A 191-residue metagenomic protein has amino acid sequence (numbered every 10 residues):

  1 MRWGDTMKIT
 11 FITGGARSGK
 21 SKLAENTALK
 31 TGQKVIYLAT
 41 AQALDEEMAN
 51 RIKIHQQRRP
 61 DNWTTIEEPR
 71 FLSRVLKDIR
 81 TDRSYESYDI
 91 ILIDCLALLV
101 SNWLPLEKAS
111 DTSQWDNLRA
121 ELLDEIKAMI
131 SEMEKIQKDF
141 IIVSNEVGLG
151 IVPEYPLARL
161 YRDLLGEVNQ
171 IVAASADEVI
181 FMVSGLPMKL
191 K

Functional and structural regions predicted by a protein language model:
M1-T6: Short, Lys/Arg-enriched N-terminal segments with co-localized hydrophobic residues within the first ~10-30 amino acids
K8-R80: Conserved P-loop
F11, L92, I141-V143: Structural motif
A16, Q42, A97, V147-G148 (+1 more regions): Short, glycine/serine-rich, charged loops/turns that create anion-binding and catalytic segments at active sites
A24, H55, L92, N145 (+1 more regions): Residue-level signal for inorganic ion chemistry
Q33-I36, D89, D139, E178: Residues at the starts of beta-strands that form the adenosine-phosphate
N62-E121: Helix-adjacent hinge/juxtasegments
R70, S101-K191: Replace "adjacent to P-loop NTPase cores in ATP/GTP-dependent enzymes" with "adjacent to NTP-binding cores
